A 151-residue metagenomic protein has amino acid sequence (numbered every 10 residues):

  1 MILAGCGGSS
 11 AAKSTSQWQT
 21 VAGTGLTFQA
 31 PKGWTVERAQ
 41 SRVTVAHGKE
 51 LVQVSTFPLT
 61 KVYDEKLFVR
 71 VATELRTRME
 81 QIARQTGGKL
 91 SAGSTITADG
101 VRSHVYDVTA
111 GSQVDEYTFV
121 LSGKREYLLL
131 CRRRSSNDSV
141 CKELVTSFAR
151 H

Functional and structural regions predicted by a protein language model:
M1-E50, G111-Q113, S122-K124, L130-H151: N-terminal targeting sequences that direct proteins away from the cytosol to non-cytosolic compartments
G5, A12-K13, T73, R84 (+1 more regions): Intrinsic disorder/low-complexity segments
R42, V54, E80-A83: Short acidic/polar alpha-helix capping motifs at helix-coil junctions
A46-T73, E116-Y117: A short acidic-to-branched-hydrophobic micro-motif
K61-V69, G93, L129-S135: Second-shell loop/turn segments in exported
A72, R76-M79, C141-V145: Extracytoplasmic/secreted envelope proteins and their assembly/folding machinery, especially bacterial periplasmic
R76-G123: Signature of long, low-cysteine stretches enriched in small and polar/charged residues
